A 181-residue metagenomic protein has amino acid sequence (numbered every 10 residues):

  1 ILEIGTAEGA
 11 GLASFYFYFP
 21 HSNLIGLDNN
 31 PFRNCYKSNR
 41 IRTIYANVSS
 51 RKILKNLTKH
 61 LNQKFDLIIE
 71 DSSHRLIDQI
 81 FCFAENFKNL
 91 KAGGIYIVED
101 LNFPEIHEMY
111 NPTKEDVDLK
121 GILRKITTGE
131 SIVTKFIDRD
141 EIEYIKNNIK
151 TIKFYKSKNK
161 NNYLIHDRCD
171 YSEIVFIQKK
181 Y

Functional and structural regions predicted by a protein language model:
I1-Y181: S-adenosylmethionine/decaboxylated-SAM
